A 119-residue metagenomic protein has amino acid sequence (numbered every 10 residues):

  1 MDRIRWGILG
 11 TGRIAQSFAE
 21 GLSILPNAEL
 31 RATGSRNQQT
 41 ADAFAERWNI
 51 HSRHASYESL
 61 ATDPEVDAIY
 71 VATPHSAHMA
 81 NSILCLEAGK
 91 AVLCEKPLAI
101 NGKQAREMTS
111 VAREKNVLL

Functional and structural regions predicted by a protein language model:
M1, T11, D63, E114-K115: Low-complexity, intrinsically disordered short peptide segments enriched in small/polar/basic residues
M1-W48: N-terminal Rossmann-like dinucleotide-binding module
R5, E29-L30, N49, E65-A68 (+2 more regions): Structural signature of beta-strand start/N-cap positions in the alpha/beta core of ABC transporter nucleotide-binding
L25, A88, E114-K115: Structured helix-beta-strand junction loops
H51-V111: Beta-loop-alpha module in the N-terminal Rossmann-like domain of NAD(P)-dependent dehydrogenases, especially those
S110-L118: Basic phosphate/pyrophosphate-binding loop/patch that engages nucleotide-derived ligands
